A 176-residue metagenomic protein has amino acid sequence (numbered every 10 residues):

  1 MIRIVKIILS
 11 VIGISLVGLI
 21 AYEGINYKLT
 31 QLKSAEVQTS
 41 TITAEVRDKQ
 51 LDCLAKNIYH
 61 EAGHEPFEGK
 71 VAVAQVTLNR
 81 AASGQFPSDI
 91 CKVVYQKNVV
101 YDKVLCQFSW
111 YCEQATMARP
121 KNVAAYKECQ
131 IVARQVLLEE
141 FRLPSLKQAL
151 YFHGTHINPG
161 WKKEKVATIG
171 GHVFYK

Functional and structural regions predicted by a protein language model:
I2, K6, L19-K176: Bacterial extracytoplasmic/cell-wall-associated proteins, especially those involved in peptidoglycan
K6-S15: Sec-dependent N-terminal signal peptides
